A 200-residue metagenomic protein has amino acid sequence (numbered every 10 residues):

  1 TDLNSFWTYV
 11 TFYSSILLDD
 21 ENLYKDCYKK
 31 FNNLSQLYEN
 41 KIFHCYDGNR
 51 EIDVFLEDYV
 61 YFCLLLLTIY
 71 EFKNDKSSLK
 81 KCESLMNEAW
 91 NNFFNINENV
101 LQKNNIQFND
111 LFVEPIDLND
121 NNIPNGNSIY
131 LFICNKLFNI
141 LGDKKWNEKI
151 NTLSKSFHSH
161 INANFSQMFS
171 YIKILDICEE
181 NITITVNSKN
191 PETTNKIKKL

Functional and structural regions predicted by a protein language model:
T1-L200: Glycan-recognition and catalytic cores of secretory/periplasmic carbohydrate-active enzymes
